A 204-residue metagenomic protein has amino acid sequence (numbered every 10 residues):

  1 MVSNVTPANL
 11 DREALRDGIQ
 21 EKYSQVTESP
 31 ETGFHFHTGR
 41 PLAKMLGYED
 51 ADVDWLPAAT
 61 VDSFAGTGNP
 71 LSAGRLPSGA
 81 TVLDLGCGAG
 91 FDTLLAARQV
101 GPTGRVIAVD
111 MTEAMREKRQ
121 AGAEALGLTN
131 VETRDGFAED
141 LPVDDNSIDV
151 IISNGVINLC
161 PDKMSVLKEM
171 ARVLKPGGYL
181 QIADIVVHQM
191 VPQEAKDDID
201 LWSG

Functional and structural regions predicted by a protein language model:
M1-L46: N-terminal auxiliary segments of SAM/dcSAM-dependent transferases
F36-T81, F91-Q99, K118: Conserved alpha-helix/loop element of class I SAM-dependent methyltransferases that forms part of the SAM/SAH-binding
S78, E139-V150: A short acidic, Gly/Pro-enriched loop at the edge of an enzyme's catalytic core that lines a small-molecule cofactor
V82, I151-I152: Hydrophobic beta-strand segment of the Class I
R98, M164-Y179: A short glycine-rich, Lys/Arg-flanked "PGG" loop and its adjoining helix->strand segment in the class I
T112-A114: Conserved SAM/SAH-binding beta-strand->alpha-helix loop
L126-D140: Conserved SAM-binding strand-loop segment of SAM-dependent methyltransferases
I185-G204: Short, glycine-/aromatic-enriched active-site segment of Class I SAM-dependent methyltransferases
